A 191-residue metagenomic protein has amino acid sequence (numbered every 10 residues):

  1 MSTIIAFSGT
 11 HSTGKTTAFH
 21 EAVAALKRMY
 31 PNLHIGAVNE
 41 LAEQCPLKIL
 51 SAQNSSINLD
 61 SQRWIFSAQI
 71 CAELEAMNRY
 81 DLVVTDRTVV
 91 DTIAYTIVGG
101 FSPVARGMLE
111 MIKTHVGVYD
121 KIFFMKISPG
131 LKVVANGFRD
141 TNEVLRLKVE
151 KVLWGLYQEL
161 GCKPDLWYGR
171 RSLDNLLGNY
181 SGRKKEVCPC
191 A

Functional and structural regions predicted by a protein language model:
S2-I4: Pre-Walker A (Motif I) flank of P-loop NTPase domains
F7: Hydrophobic anchor at the beta1->P-loop junction of P-loop NTPases
H11: The conserved Walker
K15: Conserved lysine of the Walker
A18: Hydrophobic positions on the alpha1 helix immediately C-terminal to the Walker A/P-loop
A24-A68: Conserved substrate/cofactor phosphate-moiety recognition/catalytic segment in nucleotide-dependent phosphotransferases
L50-A94, G99-P103: Conserved nucleotide-sensing/catalytic segment adjacent to the nucleotide-binding pocket in NTP-handling enzymes
G100-S172: A glycine- and Lys/Arg-enriched "phosphate-lid" helix/loop adjacent to the NTP-binding pocket of small-molecule kinases
